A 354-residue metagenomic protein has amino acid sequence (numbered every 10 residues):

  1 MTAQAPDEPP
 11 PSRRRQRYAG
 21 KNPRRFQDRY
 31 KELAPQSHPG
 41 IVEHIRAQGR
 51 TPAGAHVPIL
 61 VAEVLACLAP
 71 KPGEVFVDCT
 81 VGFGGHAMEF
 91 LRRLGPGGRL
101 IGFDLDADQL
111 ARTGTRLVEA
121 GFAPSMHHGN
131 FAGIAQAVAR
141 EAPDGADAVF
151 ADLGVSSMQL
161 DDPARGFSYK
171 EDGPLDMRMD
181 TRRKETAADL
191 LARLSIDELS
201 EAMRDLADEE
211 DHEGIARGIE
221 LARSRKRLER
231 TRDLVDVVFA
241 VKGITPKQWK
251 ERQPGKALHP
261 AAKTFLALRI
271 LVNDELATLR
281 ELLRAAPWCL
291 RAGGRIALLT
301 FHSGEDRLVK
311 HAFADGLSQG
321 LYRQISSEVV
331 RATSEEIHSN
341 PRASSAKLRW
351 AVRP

Functional and structural regions predicted by a protein language model:
M1-P354: S-adenosyl-L-methionine-dependent methyltransferase catalytic core, i.e., the SAM/SAH-binding region
